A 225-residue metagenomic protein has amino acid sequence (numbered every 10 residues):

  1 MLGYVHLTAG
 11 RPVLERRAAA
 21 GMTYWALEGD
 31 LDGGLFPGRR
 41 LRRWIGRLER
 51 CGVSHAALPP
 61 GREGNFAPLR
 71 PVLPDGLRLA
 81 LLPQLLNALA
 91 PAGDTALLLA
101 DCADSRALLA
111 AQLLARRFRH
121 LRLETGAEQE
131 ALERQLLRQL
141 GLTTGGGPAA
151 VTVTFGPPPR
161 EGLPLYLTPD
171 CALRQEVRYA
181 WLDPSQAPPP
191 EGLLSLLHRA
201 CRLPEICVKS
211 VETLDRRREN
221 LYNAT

Functional and structural regions predicted by a protein language model:
M1-H6, G145-E176: Short, well-ordered secondary-structure micro-motifs within conserved domains or adaptor modules
M1-L7, H55-L58, D94-A103, R122-T125 (+2 more regions): Short hydrophobic beta-strand segments
M1-T23: N-terminal basic/disordered segments at the start of proteins
R17-A19, E28-D30, Y166-T225: Adenosine-phosphate binding glycine-rich loop
G34-R50, L79, P83, A107-A111: Well-ordered, non-membrane alpha-helical segments in soluble/globular domains
L41-R70: N-terminal glycine-rich phosphate/adenylate-binding segment common to multiple enzyme folds
L69-L85: A glycine-rich, Thr/Ser-enriched phosphate-binding loop motif common to dinucleotide/cofactor-binding enzymes
P91-P148: Glycine-rich phosphate/diphosphate-binding loop of Rossmann-like nucleotide-binding domains
